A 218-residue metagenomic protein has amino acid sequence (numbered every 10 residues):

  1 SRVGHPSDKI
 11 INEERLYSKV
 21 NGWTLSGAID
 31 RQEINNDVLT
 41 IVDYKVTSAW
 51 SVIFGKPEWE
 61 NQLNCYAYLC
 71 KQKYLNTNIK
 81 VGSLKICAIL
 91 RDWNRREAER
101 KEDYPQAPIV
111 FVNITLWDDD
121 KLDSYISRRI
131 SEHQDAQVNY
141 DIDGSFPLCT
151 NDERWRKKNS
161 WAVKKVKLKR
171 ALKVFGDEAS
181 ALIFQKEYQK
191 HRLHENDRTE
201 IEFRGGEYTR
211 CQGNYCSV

Functional and structural regions predicted by a protein language model:
S1-L39, W50, F54, E99-D103: Metal-dependent nuclease catalytic cores that hydrolyze phosphodiester bonds in DNA/RNA, characterized by
Y17, T47-A49, I89-W93: Short, solvent-exposed loop/turn segments at secondary-structure junctions
N21, Y68-V218: Metal-dependent nuclease catalytic regions and adjoining charged, substrate-binding loops involved in nucleic-acid end
V42: Conserved beta3 VAIK motif of the Hanks protein kinase fold
V46-E58, I109-V112: Short helix/strand-bridging catalytic loops that position acidic/His residues to coordinate divalent metals and engage
E58-L69: Short, charged, amphipathic alpha-helix that recurs within catalytic cores of restriction-modification and other
